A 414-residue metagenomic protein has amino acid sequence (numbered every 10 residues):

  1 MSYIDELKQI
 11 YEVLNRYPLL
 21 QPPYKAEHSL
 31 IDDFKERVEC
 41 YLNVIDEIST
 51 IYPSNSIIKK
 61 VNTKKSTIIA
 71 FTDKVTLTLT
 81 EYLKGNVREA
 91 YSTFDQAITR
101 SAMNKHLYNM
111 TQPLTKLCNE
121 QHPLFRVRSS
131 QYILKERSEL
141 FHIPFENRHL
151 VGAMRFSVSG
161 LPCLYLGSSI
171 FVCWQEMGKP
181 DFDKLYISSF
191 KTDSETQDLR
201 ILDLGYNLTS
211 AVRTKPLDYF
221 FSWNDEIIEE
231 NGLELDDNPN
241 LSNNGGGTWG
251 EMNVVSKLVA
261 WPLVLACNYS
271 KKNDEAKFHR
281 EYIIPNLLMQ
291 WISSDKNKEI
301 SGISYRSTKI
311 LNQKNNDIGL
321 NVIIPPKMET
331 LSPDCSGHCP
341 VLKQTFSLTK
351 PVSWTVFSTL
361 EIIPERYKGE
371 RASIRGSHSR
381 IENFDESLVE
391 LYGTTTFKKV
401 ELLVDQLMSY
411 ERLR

Functional and structural regions predicted by a protein language model:
M1-E120, R126-N147, L185-R414: Active-site and NAD+-binding cores of ADP-ribose-processing enzymes
H122-L124, L161-P162: Short glycine-rich loop/turn motifs
H149-K191, F278-H279, G302-Y305: Extended catalytic/binding region for NAD+/ADP-ribose chemistry, centered on the ART fold
